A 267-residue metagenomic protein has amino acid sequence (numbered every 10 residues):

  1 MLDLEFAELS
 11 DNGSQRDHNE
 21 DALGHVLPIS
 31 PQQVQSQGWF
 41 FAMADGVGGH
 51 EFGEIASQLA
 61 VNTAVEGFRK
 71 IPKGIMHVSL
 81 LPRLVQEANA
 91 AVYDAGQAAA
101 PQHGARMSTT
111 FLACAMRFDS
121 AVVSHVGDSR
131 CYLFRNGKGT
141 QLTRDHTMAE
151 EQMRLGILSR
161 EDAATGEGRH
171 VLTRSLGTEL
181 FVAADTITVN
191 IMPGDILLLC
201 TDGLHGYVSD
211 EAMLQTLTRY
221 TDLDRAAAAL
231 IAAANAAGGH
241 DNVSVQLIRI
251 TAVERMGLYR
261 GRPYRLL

Functional and structural regions predicted by a protein language model:
M1-L267: PP2C/PPM-type serine/threonine phosphatase catalytic domain
